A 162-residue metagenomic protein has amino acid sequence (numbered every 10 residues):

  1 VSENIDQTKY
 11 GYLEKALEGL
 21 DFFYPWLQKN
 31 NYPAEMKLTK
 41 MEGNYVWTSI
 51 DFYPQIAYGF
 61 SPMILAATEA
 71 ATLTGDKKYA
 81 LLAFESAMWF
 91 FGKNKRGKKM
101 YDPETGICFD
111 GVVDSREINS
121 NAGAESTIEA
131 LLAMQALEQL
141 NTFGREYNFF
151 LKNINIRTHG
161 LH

Functional and structural regions predicted by a protein language model:
V1-H162: Glycan-recognition and catalytic cores of secretory/periplasmic carbohydrate-active enzymes
